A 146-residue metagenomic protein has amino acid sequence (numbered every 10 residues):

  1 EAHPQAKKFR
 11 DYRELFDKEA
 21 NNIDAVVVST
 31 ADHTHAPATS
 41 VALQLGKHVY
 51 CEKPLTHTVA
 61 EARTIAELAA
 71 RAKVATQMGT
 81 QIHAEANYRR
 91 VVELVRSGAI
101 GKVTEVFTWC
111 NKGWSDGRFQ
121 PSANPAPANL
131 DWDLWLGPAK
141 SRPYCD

Functional and structural regions predicted by a protein language model:
E1-C51, A60-A75: N-terminal glycine-/serine-/threonine-rich beta1-alpha1-beta2 phosphate-ribose binding loop of Rossmann-like
R10, H83-A84, R142-Y144: Redox-cofactor-proximal catalytic regions of oxidoreductases
E14-D17, E93, L134-G137: Charged/polar, solvent-exposed surface patches and flexible loops
D17-A20, S97-I100, Y144: Surface-exposed acidic, glycine-flexible loop patches that form ligand/cofactor-binding and adhesion interfaces
T30, F107-C110, A139: Residues that line or immediately flank small-molecule/substrate-binding pockets and catalytic motifs
H48-E52, T56-L134: A contiguous active-site-proximal alpha/beta segment in oxidoreductase catalytic domains
A128-D146: Glycine-rich, aromatic-lined ligand/substrate-binding cores of catalytic and carbohydrate-binding domains
